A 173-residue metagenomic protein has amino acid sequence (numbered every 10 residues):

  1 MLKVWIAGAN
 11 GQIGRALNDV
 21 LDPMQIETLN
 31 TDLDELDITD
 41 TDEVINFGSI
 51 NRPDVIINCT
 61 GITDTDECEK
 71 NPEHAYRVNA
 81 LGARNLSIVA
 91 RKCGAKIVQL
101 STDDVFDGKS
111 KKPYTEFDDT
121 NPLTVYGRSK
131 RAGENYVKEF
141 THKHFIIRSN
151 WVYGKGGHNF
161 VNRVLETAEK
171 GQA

Functional and structural regions predicted by a protein language model:
K3-P23: N-terminal Rossmann NAD(P)H-binding glycine-rich loop of SDR-like oxidoreductase domains
A7, T31, C59-T60, I97-D103 (+1 more regions): SDR active-site strand-loop-helix element
D22-N46: Adenosine-cofactor binding site in Rossmann-like domains, unifying the SAM/SAH pocket of S-adenosylmethionine-dependent
T41-V78: NAD(P)H-binding glycine-rich loop region in Rossmannoid oxidoreductase-like domains and their noncatalytic homologs
I62-T65, K70, T102-L123: Active-site "gating" loop of Rossmann-like NAD(P)-dependent oxidoreductase/epimerase domains
K70-V98: NAD(P)-cofactor binding segment of oxidoreductase domains
S129: Active-site helix of classical SDR
N135-A173: NAD(P)-dependent short-chain dehydrogenase/reductase
